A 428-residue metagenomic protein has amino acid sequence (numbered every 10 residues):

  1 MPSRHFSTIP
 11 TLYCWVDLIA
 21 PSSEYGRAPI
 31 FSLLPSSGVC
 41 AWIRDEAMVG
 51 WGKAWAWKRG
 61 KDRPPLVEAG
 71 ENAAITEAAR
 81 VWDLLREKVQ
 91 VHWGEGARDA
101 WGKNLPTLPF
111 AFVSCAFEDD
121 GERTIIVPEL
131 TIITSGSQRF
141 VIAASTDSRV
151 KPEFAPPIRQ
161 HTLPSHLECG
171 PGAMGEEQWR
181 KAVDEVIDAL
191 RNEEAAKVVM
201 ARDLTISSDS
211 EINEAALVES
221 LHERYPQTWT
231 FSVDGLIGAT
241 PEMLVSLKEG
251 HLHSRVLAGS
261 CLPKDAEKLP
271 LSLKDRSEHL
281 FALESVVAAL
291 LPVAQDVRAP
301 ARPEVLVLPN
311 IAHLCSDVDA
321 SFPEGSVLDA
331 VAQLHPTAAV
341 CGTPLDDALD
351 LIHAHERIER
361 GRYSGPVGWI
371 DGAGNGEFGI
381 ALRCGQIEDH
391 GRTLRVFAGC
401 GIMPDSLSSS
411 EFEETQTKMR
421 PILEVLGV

Functional and structural regions predicted by a protein language model:
P2-V39, R44-R80, D147-R149, E153-D184 (+4 more regions): Contiguous alpha-helical scaffold segments within structured protein domains that host functional hotspots
S36-R44, F110-F112, A196-V198, P226-V233: A short, Trp-centered hydrophobic/proline-enriched beta-strand micro-motif
G52-V127: Glycine-rich, N-terminal phosphate-binding loop and its surrounding beta-alpha-beta segment
K53-D62, E122-L130, R139, R202-F281 (+2 more regions): An anion-binding catalytic pocket shared by soluble metabolic enzymes
V113, E193, V245, E284 (+3 more regions): A residue-level signal for conserved active-site and pocket-lining positions in enzyme catalytic cores
I125-R149, E153: A contiguous, mid-domain pocket- or channel-lining segment that forms the substrate-recognition surface
Q178, A182-E185, L190-L217: Extended alpha-helical scaffolds
A320-V428: Conserved hydrophobic core element of enzyme catalytic domains
